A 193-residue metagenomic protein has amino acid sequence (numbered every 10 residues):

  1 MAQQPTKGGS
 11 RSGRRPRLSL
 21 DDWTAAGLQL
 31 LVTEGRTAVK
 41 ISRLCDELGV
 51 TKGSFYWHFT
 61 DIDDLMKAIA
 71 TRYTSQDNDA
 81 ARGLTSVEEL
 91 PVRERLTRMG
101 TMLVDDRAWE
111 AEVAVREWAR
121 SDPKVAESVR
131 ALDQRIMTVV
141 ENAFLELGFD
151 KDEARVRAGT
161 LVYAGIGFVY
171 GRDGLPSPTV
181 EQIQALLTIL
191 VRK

Functional and structural regions predicted by a protein language model:
M1-L18, F149: N-terminal intrinsically disordered/low-complexity leader segments
S19-D22, A26-A68: Helix-turn-helix
D22, A26-E34, A80-L84, V115 (+1 more regions): Solvent-exposed, amphipathic alpha-helical segments
I41, T71-D77: Short, basic, alpha-helical segments at the C-terminal edge of helix-turn-helix-like DNA-binding modules
T60-D64, S86, R120, K124 (+1 more regions): Residues in soluble alpha-helical coiled-coils and helical-bundle/repeat scaffolds
A68, D79-V113, R157, L161: Hydrophobic alpha-helical connector segments
N78, D106-V113, P123-G148, R155-G159: Amphipathic alpha-helical packing segments from all-alpha helical-bundle domains
A126, R130, L145-K193: Hydrophobic/aromatic-rich alpha-helical bundle segments in the mid-to-C-terminal region
